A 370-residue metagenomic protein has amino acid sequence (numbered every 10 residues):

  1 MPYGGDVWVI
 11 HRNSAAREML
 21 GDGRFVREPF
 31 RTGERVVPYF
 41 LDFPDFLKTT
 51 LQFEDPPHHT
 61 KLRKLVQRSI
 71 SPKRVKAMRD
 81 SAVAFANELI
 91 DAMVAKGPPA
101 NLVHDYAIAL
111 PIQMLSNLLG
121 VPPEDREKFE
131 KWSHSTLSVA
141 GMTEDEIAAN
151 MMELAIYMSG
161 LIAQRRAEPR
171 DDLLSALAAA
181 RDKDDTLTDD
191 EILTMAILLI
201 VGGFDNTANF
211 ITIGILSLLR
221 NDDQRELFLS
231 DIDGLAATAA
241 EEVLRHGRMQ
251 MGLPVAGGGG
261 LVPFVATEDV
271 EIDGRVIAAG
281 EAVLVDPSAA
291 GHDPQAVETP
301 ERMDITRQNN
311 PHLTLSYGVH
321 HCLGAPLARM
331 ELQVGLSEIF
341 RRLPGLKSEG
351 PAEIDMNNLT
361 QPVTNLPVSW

Functional and structural regions predicted by a protein language model:
M1-W370: Cytochrome P450
